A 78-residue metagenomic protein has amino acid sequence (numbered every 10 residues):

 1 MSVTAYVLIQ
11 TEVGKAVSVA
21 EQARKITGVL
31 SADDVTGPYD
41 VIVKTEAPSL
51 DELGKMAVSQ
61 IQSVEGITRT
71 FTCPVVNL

Functional and structural regions predicted by a protein language model:
M1-L78: A compositional/biophysical signature of low hydrophobicity enriched in polar/charged and small residues
